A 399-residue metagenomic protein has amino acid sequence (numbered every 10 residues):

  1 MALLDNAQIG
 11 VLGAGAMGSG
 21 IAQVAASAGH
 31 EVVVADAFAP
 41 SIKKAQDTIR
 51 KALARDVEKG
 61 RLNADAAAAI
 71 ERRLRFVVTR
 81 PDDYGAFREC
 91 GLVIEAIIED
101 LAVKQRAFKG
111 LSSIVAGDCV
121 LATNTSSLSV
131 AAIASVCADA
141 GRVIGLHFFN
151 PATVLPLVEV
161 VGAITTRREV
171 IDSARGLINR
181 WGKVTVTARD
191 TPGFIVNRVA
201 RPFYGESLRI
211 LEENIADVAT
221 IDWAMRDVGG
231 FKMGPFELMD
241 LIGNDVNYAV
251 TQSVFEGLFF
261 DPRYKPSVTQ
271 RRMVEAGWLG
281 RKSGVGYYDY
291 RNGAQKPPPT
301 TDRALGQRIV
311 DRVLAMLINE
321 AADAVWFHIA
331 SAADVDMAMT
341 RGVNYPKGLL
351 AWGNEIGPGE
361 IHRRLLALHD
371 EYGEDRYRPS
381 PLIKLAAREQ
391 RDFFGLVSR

Functional and structural regions predicted by a protein language model:
M1-R399: N-terminal glycine-rich phosphate-binding loop for ADP-containing cofactors
